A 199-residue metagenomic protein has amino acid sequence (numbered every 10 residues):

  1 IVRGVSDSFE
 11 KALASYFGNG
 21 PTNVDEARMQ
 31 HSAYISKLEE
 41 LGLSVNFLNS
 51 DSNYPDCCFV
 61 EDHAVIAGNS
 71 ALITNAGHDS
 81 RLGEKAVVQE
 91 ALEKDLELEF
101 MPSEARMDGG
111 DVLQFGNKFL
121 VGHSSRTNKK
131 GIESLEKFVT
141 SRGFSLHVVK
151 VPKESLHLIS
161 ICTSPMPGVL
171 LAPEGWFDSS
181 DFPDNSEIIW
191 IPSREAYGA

Functional and structural regions predicted by a protein language model:
I1-A199: The feature marks the mature, well-folded catalytic cores of soluble enzymes
